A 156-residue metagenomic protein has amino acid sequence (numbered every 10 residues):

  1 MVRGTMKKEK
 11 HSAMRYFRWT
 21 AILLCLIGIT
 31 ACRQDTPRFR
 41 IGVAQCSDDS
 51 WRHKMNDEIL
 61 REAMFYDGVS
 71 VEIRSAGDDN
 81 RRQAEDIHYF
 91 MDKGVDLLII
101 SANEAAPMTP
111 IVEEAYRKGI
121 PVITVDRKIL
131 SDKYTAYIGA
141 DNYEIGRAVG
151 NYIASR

Functional and structural regions predicted by a protein language model:
V2-T5: Extreme N-terminal basic, low-complexity initiation segments that serve as generic localization/processing leaders
K8-T20: Bacterial N-terminal signal peptides that target proteins for export
T30-A31: C-terminal motif of bacterial Sec signal peptides marking the signal peptidase cleavage site
T36, Q83, I138-R156: Hydrophobic alpha-helical segments within soluble ligand-binding/sensing domains
R40-E62, Y66, V71-E85, Y89 (+3 more regions): Extracytoplasmic "Venus flytrap"
L60-M64, Y116, R147, A154: Class I S-adenosyl-L-methionine
A105-E144, S155: Flexible loop/hinge segments that line or gate small-molecule binding clefts
